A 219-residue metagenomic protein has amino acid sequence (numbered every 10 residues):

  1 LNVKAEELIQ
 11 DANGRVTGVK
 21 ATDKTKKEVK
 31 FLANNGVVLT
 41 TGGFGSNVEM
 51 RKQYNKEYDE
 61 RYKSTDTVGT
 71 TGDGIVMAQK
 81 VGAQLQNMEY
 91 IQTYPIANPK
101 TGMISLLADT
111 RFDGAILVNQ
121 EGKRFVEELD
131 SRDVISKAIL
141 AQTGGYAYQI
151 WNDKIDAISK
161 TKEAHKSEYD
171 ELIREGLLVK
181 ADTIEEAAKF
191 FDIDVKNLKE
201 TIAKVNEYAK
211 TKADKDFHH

Functional and structural regions predicted by a protein language model:
N2, N34, M88-Y94, N197-K204: Beta-strand segments within the central parallel beta-sheet cores of soluble alpha/beta enzyme folds
N2-R15: A conserved short coil-to-beta-strand element within the FAD-binding core of flavoproteins
E7, N197-H219: A glycine-rich dinucleotide-binding beta-alpha-beta segment and adjacent secondary-structure elements that constitute
K24-K27, L32-N98: Glycine-rich loop(s) and the adjacent beta-strand/alpha-helix scaffold that form part
I75-M77, A83-I193: An anion/pyrophosphate-binding glycine-rich loop and adjacent beta-alpha core in soluble alpha-beta enzymes
